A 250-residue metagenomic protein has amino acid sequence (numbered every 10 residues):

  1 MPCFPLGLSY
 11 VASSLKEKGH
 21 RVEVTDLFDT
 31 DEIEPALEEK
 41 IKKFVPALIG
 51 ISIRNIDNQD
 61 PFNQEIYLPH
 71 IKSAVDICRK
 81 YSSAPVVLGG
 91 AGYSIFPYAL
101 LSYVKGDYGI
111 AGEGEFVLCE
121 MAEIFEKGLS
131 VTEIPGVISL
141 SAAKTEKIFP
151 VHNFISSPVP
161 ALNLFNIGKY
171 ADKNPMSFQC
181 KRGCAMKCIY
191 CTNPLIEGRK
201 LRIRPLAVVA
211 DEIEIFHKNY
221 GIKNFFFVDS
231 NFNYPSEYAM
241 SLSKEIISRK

Functional and structural regions predicted by a protein language model:
F4-G7, V11-S14, K18, E23-K147: Glycine-rich beta-alpha loop elements in corrinoid/cobalamin-binding modules across cobalamin-dependent enzymes
N55, P150-V151, L162-L164: Active-site/binding-pocket entry motifs
E146-F154: A short, sequence-level motif marking secondary-structure junctions
I155-K250: Radical SAM [4Fe-4S] cluster-binding motif and immediate context
